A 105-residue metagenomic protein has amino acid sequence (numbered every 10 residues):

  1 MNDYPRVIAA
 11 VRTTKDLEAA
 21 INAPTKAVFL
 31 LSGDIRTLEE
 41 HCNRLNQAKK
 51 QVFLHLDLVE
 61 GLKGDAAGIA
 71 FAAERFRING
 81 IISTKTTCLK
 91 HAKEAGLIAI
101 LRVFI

Functional and structural regions predicted by a protein language model:
M1-L56, E60-L62, R77-I78: Conserved N-terminal beta1-alpha1 strand-loop-helix module at the mouth
A9-V11, I81-I82, V103-I105: A general structural motif
E40-N43, D65-A67, K93-A95: Short secondary-structure transition/capping segments
N46-Q47, A70-A72, I98-R102: Short, hinge-like loop/turn segments at secondary-structure boundaries
L54-L56, S83, L101-V103: Short beta-strand elements of ligand-binding domains
A67-G68, A72-K90: Ordered, amphipathic secondary-structure segments that act as subunit-interaction surfaces in large macromolecular
T86-I105: Histidine/lysine/aspartate-rich catalytic loop segments that bind and position anionic ligands
